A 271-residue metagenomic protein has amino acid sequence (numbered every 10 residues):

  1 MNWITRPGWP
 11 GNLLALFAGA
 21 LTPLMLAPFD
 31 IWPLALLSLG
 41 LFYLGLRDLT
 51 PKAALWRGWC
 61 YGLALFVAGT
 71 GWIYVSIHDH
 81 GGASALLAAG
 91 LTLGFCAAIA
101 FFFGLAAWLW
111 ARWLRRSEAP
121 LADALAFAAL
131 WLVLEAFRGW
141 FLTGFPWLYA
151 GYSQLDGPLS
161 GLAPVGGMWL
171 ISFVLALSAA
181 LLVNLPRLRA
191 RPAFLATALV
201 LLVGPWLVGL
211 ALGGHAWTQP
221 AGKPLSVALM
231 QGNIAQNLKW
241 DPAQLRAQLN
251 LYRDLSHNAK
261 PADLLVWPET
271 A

Functional and structural regions predicted by a protein language model:
M1-A216, L249, H257: Membrane-embedded alpha-helical bundles of multi-pass enzymes that act on lipidic or dolichyl-linked glycan substrates
L210-A271: Soluble catalytic regions of membrane-associated enzymes that act on cell-envelope and secretory-pathway components
